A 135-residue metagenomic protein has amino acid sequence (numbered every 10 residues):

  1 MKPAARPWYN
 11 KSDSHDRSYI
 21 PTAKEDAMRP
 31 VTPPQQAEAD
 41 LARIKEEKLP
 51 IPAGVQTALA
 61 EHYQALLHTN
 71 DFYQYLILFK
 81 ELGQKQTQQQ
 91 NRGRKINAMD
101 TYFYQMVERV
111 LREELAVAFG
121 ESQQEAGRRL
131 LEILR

Functional and structural regions predicted by a protein language model:
M1-R29: A positional/architectural concept
A23-R135: Charge/polar-rich, low-complexity and marginally structured segments
